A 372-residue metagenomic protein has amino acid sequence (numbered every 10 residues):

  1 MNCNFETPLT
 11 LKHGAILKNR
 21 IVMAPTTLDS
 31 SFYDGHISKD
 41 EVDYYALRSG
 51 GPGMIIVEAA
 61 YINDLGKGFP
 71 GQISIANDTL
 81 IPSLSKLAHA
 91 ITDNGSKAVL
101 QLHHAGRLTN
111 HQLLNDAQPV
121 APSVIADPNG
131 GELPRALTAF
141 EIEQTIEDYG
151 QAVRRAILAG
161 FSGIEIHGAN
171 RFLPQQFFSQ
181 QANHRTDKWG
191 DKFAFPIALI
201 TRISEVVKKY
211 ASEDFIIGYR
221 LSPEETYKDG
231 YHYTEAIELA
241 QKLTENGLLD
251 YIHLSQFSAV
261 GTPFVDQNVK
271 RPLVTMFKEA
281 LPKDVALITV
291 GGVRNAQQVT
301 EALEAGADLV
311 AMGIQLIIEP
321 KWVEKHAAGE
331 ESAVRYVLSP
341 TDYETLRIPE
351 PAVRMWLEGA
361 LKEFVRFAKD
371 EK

Functional and structural regions predicted by a protein language model:
M1-K372: Flavin-dependent oxidoreductase catalytic cores
